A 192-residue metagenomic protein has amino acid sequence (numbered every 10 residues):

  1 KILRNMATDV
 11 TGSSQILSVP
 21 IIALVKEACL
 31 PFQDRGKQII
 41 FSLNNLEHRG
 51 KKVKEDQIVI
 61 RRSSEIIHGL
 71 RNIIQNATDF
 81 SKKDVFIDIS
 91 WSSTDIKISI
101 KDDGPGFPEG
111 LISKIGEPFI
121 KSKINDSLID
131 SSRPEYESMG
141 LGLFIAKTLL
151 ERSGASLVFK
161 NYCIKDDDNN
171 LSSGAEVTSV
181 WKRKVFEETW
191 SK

Functional and structural regions predicted by a protein language model:
K1-R49: Conserved DHp (HisKA) dimerization/phosphotransfer helix of two-component histidine kinases, i.e., the long coiled-coil
H68-N72, N76: Conserved polar catalytic motif of the HATPase_c/GHKL fold
D84-D95: Short beta-strand/loop element within the Bergerat-fold HATPase_c
D102: Acidic ATP/Mg2+-coordinating residue in the GHKL
F107-S131: Short conserved segment of the HATPase_c
I129-K147: Glycine-rich phosphate-binding loop
